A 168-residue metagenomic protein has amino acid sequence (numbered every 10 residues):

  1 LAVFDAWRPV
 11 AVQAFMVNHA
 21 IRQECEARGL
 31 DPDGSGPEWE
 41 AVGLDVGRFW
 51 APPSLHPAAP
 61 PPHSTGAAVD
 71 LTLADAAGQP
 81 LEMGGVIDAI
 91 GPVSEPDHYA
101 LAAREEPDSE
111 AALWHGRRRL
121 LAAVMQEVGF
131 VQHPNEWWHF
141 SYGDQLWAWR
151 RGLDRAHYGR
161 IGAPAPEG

Functional and structural regions predicted by a protein language model:
L1-E167: Cell-envelope/glycan interface and biosynthesis
